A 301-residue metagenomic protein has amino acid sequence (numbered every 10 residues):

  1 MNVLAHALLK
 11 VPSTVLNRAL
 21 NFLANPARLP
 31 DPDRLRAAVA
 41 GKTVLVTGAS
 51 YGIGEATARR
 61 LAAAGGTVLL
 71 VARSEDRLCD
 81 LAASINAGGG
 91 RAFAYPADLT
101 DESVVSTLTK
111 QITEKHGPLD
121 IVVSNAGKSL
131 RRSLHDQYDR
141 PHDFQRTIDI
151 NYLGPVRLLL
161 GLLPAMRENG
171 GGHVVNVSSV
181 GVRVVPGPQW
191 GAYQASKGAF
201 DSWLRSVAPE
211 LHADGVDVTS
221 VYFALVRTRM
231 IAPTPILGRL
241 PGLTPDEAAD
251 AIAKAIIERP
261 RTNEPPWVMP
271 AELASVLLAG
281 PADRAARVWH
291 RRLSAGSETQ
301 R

Functional and structural regions predicted by a protein language model:
M1-A40, A285-R301: Non-catalytic terminal and boundary segments that flank Rossmann-like NAD(P)-dependent oxidoreductase
T43, S50-Y51: Conserved glycine-rich cofactor-binding loop
E75-D76, Y95-T107: The beta1-alpha1 cofactor-binding region of Rossmann-like NAD(H)/NADP(H)-dependent oxidoreductases
S129-Q145, Q189: Conserved mid-core segment of classical short-chain dehydrogenase/reductases
L159, S196: Active-site helix of classical SDR
S179: Residue(s) in the substrate-gating loop at a strand-loop-helix junction that position the organic substrate next
S220, I236-V276: C-terminal helical subdomain
